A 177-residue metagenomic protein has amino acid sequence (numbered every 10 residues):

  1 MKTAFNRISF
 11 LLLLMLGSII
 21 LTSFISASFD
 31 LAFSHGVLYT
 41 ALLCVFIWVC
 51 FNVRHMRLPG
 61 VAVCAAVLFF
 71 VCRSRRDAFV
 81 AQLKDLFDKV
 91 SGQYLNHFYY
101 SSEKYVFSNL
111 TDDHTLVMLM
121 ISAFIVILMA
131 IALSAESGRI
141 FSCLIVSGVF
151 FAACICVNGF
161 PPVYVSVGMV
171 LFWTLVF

Functional and structural regions predicted by a protein language model:
M1-F177: Linear, non-domain "peripheral" regions
